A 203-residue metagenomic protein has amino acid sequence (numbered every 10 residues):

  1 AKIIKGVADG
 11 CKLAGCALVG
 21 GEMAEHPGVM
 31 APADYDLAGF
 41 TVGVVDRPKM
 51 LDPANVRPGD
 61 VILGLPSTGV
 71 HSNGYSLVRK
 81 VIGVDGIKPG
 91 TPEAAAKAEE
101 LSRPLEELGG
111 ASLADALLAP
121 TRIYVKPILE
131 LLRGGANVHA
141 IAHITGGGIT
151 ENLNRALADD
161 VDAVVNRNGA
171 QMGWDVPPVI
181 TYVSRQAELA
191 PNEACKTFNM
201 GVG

Functional and structural regions predicted by a protein language model:
A1-S76: Glycine-rich anion-binding loops of enzyme active sites
I3-A14, M30-L37, K88-L118, R122-G203: Glycine-/charge-enriched secondary-structure boundary and capping motifs
G43-V45, P66-S72, R79-I82, T121 (+2 more regions): Glycine-rich beta-alpha junction loops
K49-G109, L113-A114, T150: Short, acidic (Asp/Glu-rich) active-site segment that either coordinates a divalent metal cofactor
